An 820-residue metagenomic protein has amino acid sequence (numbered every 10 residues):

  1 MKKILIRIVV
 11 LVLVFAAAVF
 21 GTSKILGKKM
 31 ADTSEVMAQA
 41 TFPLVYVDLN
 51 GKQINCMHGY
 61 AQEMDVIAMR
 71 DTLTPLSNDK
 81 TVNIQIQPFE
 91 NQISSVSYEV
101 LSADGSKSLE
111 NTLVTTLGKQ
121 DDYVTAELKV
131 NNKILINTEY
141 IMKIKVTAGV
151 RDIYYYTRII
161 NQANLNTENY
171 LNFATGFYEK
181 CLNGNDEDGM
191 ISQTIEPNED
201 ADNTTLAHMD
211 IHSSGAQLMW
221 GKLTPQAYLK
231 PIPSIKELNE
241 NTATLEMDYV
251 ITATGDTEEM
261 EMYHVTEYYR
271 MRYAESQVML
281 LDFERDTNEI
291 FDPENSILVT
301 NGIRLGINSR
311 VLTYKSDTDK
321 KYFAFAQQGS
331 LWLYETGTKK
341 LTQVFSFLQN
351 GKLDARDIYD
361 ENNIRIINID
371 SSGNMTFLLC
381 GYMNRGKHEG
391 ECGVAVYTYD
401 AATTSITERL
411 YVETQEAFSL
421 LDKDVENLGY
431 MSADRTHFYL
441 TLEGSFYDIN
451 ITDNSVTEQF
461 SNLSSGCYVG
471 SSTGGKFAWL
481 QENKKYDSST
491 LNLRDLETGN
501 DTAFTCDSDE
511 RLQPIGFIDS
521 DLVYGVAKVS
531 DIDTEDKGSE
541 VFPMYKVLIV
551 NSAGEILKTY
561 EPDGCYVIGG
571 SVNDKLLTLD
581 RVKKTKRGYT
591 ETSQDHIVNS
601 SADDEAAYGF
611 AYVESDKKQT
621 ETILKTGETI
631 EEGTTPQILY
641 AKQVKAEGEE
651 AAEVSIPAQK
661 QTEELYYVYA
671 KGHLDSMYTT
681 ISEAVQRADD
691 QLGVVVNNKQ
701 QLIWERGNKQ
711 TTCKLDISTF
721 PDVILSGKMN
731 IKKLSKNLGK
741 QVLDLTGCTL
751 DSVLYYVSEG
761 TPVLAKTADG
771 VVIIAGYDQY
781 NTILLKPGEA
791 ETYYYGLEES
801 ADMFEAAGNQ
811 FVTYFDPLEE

Functional and structural regions predicted by a protein language model:
M1-F15: N-terminal Sec-pathway targeting helices
F20-M30, I67-N83, S94-Y123, E127-I144 (+2 more regions): Surface-exposed, charged secondary-structure patches
V36, A40-L101, S106-S108, E139-L223 (+11 more regions): Core segments of small alpha/beta cavity-forming domains
E110-L113, F283, L341-N350, I406-T414 (+3 more regions): Beta-propeller fold detector
Y140, E237-I251, G373-L379, L522-A527 (+2 more regions): A short hydrophobic beta-strand element
T336-K339, A401-A402, N450-N454, D495-G499 (+1 more regions): Short loop/turn segments that connect beta-strands within beta-propeller blades
T490-N492, T502-D536, E540-K575, D580-V582 (+3 more regions): Extended, charge-rich low-complexity regions and/or helical-solenoid scaffolds
T712-E820: Conserved active-site-adjacent core of cysteine acyl-enzyme catalytic domains
